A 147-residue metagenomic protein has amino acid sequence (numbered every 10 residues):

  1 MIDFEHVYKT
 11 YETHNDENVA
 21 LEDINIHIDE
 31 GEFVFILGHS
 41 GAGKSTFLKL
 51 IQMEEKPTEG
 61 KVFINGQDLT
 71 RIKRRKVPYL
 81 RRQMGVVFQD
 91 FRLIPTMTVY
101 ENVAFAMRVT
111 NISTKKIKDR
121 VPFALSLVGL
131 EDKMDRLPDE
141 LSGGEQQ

Functional and structural regions predicted by a protein language model:
M1, T10-D23, K73: A short, flexible loop at the N-terminus of ABC-type nucleotide-binding domains that lies
G38-A42: Walker A (P-loop) phosphate-binding loop of ABC-type ATPase nucleotide-binding domains
Q52: Helix-to-loop junction immediately C-terminal to a conserved catalytic motif
G60-D68: Conserved ABC transporter NBD signature motif
Q67-D68, A104, R108, K115-K133: Conserved ABC ATPase "signature" region
L69-G85, T114, K118: ABC ATPase NBD coupling module
M97-F105: Short coil-to-helix segment of the ABC ATPase nucleotide-binding domain corresponding to the Q-loop/switch region
R136-L141, E145-Q146: Conserved ABC ATPase signature
